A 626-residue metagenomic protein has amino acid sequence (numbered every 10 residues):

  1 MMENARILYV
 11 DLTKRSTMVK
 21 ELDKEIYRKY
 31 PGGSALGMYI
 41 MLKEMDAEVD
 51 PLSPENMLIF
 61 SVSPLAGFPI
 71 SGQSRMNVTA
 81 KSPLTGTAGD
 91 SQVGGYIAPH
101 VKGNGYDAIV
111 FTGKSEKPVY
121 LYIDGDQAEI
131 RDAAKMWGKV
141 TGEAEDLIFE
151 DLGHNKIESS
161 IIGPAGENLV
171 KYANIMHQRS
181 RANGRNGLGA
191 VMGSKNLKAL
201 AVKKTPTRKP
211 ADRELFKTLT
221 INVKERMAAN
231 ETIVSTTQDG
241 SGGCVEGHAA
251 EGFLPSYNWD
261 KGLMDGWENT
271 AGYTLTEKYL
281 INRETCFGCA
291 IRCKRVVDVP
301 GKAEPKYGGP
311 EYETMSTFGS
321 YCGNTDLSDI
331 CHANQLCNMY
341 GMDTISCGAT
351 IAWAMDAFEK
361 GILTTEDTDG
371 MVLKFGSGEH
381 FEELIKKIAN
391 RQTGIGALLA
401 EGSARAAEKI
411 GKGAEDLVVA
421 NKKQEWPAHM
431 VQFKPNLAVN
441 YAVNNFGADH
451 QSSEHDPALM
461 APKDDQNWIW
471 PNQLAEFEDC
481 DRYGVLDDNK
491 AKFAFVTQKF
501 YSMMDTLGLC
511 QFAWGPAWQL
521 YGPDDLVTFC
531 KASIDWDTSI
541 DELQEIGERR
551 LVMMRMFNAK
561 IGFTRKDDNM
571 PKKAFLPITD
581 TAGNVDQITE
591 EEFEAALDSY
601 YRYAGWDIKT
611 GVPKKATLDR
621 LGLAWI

Functional and structural regions predicted by a protein language model:
M1-G189, S194-R213, K217-Q238, G242-M264 (+1 more regions): Protein-protein interaction/assembly regions in multi-subunit complexes
F149, K156-S160, P164-N186, A190-I626: Extended C-terminal regions of large enzymes
